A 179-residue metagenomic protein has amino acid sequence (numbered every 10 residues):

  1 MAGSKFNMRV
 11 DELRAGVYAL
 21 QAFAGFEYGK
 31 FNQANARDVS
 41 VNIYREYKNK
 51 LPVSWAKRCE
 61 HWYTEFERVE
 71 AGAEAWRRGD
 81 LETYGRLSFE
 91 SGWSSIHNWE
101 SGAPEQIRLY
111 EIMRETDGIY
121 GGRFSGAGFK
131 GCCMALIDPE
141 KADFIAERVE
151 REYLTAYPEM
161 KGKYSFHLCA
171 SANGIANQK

Functional and structural regions predicted by a protein language model:
M1-G121, L136-K179: C-terminal nucleotide
R123-C132: Conserved phosphate/anionic-ligand binding catalytic regions in large, soluble enzymes, centered on
